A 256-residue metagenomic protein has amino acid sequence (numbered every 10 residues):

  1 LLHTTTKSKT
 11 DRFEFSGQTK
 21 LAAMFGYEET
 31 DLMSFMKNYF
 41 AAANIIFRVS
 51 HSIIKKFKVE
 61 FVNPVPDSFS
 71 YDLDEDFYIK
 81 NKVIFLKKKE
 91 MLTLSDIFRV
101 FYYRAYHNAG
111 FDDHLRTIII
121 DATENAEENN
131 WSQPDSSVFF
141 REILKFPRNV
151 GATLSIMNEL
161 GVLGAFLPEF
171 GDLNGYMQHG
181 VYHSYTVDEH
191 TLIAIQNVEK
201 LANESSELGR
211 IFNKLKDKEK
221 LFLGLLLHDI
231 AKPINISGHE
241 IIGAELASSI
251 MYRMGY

Functional and structural regions predicted by a protein language model:
L1-V181: Non-catalytic interface/linker regions that flank or bridge core catalytic/transmembrane domains
I97, F101, V150, T191 (+2 more regions): Hydrophobic alpha-helical segments
N108, V198, A202-E207, D229-I234: Structural motif corresponding to the C-terminal cap of alpha-helices
L115-T117, I156, P168-D172, E207-N213 (+1 more regions): Composition- and surface-driven signal marking solvent-exposed, interaction-prone regions in large proteins
Y176-G180, N197-K214, S248-Y252: Flexible, glycine/threonine-enriched loop-and-boundary segments that flank and lead into catalytic domains of large
G180, Y185-E189: Large, well-folded core regions of big proteins
T186, R210-Y256: Divalent metal-dependent catalytic cores for phosphoryl transfer on phosphate-bearing substrates
